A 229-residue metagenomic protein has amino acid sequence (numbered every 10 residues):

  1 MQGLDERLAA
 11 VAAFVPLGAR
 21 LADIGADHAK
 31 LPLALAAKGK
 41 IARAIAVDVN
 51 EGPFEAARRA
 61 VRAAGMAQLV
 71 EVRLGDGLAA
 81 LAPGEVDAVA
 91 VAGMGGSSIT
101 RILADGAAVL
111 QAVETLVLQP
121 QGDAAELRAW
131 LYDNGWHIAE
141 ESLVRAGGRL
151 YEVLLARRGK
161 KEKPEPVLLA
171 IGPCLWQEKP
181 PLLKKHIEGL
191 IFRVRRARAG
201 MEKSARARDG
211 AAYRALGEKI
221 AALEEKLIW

Functional and structural regions predicted by a protein language model:
M1-G18, L33: S-adenosyl-L-methionine
G18-D27: Conserved class I S-adenosyl-L-methionine
H28-I41: Conserved SAM-binding loop of SAM-dependent methyltransferases across substrates and taxa, primarily the Class I
R43-D48: Conserved SAM-binding motif I beta-strand of class I
N50-G52: Conserved SAM/SAH-binding beta-strand->alpha-helix loop
E55-G84: S-adenosyl-L-methionine
D105-L155: C-terminal substrate-binding/active-site "lid" region of AdoMet-derived donor-dependent transferases
V167-W229: An accessory alpha-helical subdomain
